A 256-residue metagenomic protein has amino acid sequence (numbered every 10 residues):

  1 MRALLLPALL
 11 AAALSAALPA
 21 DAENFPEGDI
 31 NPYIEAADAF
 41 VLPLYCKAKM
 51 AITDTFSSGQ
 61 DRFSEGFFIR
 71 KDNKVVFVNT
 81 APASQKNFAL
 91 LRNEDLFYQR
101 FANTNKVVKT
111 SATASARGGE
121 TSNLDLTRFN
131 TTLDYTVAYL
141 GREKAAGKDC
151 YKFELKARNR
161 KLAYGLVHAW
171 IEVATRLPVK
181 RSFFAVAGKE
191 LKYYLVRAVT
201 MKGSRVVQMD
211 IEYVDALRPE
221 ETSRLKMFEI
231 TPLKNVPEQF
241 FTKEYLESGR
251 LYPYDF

Functional and structural regions predicted by a protein language model:
M1-P7: Bacterial N-terminal signal peptides that target proteins for export
P7-S15: Bacterial N-terminal signal peptides
A16-N24: Boundary at the C-terminal end of the N-terminal hydrophobic targeting segment
E23-L42, K49, E94-G165, F240-F256: Flexible, processing/modification-adjacent segments and terminal tails in exported/periplasmic/extracellular proteins
F25-N103: N-terminal mature ectodomain segment of secretory-pathway/periplasmic proteins
A48, V75-N79, F97-F101, V107-K109 (+3 more regions): Short hydrophobic/aromatic-rich beta-strand segments that constitute the beta-sheet cores of beta-sandwich/beta-barrel
A83-Q85, N105-V107, A116, A185-A187: Short, surface-exposed beta-strand-loop junctions and turns on beta-sheet-rich folds
K148-F241: Gly/Pro-enriched, hydrophobic low-complexity segments that function as extracytoplasmic propeptides/linkers
